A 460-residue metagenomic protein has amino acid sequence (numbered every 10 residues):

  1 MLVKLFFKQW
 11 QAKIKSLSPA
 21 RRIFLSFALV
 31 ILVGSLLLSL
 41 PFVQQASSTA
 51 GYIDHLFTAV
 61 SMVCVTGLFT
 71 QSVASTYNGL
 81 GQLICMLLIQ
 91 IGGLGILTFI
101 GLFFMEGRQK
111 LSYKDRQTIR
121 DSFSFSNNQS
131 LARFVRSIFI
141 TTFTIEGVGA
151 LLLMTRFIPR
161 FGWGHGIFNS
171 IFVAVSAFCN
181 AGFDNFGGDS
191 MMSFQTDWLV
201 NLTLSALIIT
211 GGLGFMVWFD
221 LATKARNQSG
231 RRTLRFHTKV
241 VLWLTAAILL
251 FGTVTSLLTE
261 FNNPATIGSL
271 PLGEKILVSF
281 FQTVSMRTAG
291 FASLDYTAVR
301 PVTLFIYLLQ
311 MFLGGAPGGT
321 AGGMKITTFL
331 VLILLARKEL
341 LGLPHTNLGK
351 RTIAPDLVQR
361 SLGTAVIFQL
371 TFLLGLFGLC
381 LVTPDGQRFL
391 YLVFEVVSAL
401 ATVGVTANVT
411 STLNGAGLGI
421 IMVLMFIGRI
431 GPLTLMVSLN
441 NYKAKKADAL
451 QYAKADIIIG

Functional and structural regions predicted by a protein language model:
M1-G460: Membrane-proximal intracellular helices of multi-pass ion channels
